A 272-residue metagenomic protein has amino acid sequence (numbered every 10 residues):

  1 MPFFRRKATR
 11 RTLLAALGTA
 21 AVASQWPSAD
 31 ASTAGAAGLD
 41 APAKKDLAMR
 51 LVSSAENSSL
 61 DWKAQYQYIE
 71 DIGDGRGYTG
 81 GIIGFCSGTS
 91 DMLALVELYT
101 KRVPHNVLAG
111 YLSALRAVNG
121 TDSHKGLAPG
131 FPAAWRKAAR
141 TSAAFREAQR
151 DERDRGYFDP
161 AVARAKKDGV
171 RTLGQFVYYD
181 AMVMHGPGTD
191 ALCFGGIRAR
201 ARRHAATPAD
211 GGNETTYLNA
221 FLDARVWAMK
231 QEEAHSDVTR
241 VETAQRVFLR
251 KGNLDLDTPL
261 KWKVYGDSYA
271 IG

Functional and structural regions predicted by a protein language model:
M1-T19: N-terminal secretory signal peptides and thylakoid transit peptides that target proteins across membranes
P2, G18-A21, S59, H185: Generic hydrophobic alpha-helical segments
G18, S28-D30, S59, G266: Intrinsically disordered, low-complexity segments enriched in glycine/proline and serine/threonine
A23-A37: C-terminal region of N-terminal signal peptides and the immediate post-cleavage residues of exported proteins
G35-D168, L173-G272: Cell-wall polysaccharide-cleaving catalytic domain and substrate-binding groove, primarily in peptidoglycan/chitin
